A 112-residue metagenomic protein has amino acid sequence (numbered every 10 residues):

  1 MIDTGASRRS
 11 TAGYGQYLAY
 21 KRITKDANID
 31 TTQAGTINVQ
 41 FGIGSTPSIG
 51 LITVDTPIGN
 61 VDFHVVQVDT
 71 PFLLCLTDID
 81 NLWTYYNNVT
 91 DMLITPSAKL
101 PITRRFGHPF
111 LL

Functional and structural regions predicted by a protein language model:
M1-Q33, F63, T70-C75: Aspartyl protease active-site motif detector
R9, T46, I79: Short, electropositive, low-hydrophobicity segments enriched in small/polar residues
A19-T24, N28, G44, N81-W83 (+1 more regions): Glycine-centered secondary-structure boundary/capping sites
A27-T31, N38-V39, T90-I94, P101: Short, surface-exposed, polar/charged, turn-prone segments marking secondary-structure boundaries
Q33-S48: C-terminal reverse transcriptase regions that engage the nucleic-acid substrate
I49-L112: Aspartic protease core domain of the pepsin/retropepsin superfamily
